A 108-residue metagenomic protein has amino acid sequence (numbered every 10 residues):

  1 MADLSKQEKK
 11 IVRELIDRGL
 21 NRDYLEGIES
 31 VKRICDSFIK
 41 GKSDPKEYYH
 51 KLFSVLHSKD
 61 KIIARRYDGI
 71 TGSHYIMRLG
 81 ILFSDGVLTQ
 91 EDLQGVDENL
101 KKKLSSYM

Functional and structural regions predicted by a protein language model:
M1-M108: Acidic, Ser/Pro/Thr-rich low-complexity regulatory regions and the short amphipathic helical interaction modules they
